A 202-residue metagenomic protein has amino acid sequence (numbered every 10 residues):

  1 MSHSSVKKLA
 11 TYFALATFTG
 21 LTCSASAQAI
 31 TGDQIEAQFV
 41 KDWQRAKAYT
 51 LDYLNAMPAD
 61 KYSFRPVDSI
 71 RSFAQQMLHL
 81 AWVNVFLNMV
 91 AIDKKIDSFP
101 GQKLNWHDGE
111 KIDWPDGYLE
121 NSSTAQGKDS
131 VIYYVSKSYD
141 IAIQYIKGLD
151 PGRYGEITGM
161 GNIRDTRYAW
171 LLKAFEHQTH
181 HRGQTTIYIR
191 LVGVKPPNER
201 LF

Functional and structural regions predicted by a protein language model:
M1-K7: N-terminal secretory signal peptides that target proteins for export/translocation
A10-T22: Bacterial N-terminal signal peptides
C23-Q28: Sec/Tat signal peptide C-region and signal peptidase I cleavage site
A29-V40: Short, low-complexity N-terminal intrinsically disordered segments enriched in polar/charged residues
V40-Q44, A48-L51, S63-P115, I157-F202: Short, contiguous alpha-helical
Y49-D52, A56, I141-Y145, Q184: Solvent-exposed, charged/polar functional surfaces in cytosolic regulatory/catalytic domains
A56-S63, Q144-G155, L191-P196: Surface-exposed helix-capping loop/turn segments at secondary-structure junctions
K111-I157, A169-H177: Acidic/histidine-rich alpha-helical segments that form the ligand environment of transition-metal centers
